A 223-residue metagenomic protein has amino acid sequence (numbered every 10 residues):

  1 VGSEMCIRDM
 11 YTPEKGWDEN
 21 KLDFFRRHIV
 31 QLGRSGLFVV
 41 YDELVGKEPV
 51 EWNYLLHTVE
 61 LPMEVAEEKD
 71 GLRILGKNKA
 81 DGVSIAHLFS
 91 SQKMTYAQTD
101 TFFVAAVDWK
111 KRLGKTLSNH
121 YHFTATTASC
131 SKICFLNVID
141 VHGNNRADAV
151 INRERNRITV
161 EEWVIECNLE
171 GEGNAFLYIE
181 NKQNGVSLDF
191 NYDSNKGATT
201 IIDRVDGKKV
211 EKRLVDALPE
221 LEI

Functional and structural regions predicted by a protein language model:
S3, R8-I223: CBM-like, beta-strand-rich accessory domains located in the C-terminal region of large, secreted polysaccharide-active
